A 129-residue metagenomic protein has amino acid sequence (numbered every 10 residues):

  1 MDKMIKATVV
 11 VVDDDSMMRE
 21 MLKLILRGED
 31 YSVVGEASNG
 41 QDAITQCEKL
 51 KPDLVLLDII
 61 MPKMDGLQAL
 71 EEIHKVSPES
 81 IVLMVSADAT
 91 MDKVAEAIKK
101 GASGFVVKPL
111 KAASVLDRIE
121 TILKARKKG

Functional and structural regions predicted by a protein language model:
S16-G35: Two-component/phosphorelay signaling modules centered on CheY-like receiver
N39-D42, D65-Q68: Acidic catalytic/metal-coordinating carboxylates
L50-L56: Active-site beta3 strand of CheY-like receiver
M61: Receiver (REC) domain active-site loop signature in two-component systems and cognate sites in sensor histidine kinases
D88-A89: Short, conserved "switch-loop" micro-motifs in signal-transduction and mechanochemical regulators
D92, L110-E120: C-terminal output helix
